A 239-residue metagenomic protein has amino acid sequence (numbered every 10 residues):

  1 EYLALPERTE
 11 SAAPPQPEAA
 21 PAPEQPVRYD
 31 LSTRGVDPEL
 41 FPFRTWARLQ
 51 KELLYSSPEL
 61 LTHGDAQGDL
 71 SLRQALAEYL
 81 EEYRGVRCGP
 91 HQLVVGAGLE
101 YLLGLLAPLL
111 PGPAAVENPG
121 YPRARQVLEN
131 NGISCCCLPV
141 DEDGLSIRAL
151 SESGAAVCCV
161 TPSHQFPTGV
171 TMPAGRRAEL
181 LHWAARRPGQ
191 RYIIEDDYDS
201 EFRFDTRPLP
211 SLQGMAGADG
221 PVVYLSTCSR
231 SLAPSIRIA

Functional and structural regions predicted by a protein language model:
E1-K51, Q74: N-terminal basic, amphipathic alpha-helical segments
L5-E7, T33, V140, G214 (+1 more regions): Active-site donor-binding loop signature of nucleotide-sugar glycosyltransferases
R34-V36, P162-Q165, R230: Short glycine-rich anion-binding loops that position phosphate/pyrophosphate groups of nucleotides and phosphorylated
F41-T45, F204-R207, S235-R237: Short aromatic-enriched loop/helix-cap "lid" or pocket-rim segments at secondary-structure transitions that line
W46, M215-A239: Active-site PLP attachment segment
Q50-L53, S57-Q190, E201-D219, V223: Conserved core of the PLP fold type I
D196-D197: Walker B catalytic acidic pair
